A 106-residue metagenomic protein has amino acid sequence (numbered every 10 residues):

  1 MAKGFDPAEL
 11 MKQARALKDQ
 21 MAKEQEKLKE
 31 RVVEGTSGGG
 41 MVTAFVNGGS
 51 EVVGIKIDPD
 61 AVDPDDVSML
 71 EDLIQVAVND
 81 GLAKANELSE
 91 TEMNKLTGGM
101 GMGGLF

Functional and structural regions predicted by a protein language model:
M1-E34, A83-F106: Long amphipathic alpha-helical segments used for membrane anchoring, targeting, substrate engagement, or oligomerization
A14, S50, I74: Residue-level signature of catalytic and energy-coupling elements of molecular machines, predominantly ATP/GTP-dependent
K29-V32, T36-M41, D63, M69: Small cofactor-carrier domains centered on a conserved lysine used for covalent cofactor attachment
T36-K56: N-terminal intrinsically disordered, cationic/polar leader segments that include organellar targeting peptides
K56, D60-T91: Active-site- and interface-proximal helix/loop "cap" or "latch" segments in soluble metabolic and energy-transducing
